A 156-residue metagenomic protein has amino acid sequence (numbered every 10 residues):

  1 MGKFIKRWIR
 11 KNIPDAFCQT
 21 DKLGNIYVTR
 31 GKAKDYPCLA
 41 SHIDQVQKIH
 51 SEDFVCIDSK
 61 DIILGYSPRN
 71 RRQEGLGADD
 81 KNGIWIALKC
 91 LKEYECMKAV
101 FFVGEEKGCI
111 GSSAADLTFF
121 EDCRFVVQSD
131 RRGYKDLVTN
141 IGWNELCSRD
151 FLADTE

Functional and structural regions predicted by a protein language model:
M1-K34: A non-catalytic alpha/beta surface segment that caps or lines the substrate-entry region of metallo-dependent hydrolase
D15-F17, F54, M97, T155: Active-site regions of enzymes building and remodeling cell-envelope glycoconjugates
C18-D21, L39-S41, I63-G65, A99-F101 (+1 more regions): General beta-strand structural signal in soluble alpha/beta enzymes
D21, N25, D44, D79-D80 (+1 more regions): Acidic side chains
T29-G77: Catalytic-core environment of secreted peptidases
R71-E156: Acidic/histidine-rich catalytic neighborhood of metal-dependent amide-processing enzymes
